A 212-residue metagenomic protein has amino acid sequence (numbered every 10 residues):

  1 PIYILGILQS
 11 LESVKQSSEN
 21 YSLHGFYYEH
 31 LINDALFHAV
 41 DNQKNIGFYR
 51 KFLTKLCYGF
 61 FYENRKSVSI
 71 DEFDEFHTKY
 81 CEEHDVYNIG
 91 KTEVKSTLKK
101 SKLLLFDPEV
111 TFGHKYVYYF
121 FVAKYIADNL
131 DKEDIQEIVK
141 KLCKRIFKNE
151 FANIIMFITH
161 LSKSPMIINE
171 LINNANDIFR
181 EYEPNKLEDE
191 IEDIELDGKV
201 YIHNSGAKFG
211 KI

Functional and structural regions predicted by a protein language model:
P1-N129, E137, K141-N149: Extended hydrophobic
D128-I212: Hydrophobic repeat-domain scaffold segments
